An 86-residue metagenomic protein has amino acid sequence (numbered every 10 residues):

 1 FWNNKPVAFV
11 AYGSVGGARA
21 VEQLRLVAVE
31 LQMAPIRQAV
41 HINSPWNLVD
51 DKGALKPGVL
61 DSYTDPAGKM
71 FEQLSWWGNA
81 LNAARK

Functional and structural regions predicted by a protein language model:
F1-A34: Helix-loop-strand module that forms the ligand-binding subsite of alpha/beta enzymes
A34-K86: Glycine-rich phosphate/pyrophosphate-binding loop and the adjoining helix
